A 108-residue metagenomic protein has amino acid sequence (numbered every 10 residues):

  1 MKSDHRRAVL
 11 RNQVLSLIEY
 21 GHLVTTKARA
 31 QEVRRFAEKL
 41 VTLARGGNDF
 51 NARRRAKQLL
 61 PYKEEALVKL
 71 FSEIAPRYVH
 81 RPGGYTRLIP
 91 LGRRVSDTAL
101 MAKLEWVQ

Functional and structural regions predicted by a protein language model:
A8, N12-Q108: Structured, basic alpha/beta domains of bacterial-type, RNA-associated proteins
